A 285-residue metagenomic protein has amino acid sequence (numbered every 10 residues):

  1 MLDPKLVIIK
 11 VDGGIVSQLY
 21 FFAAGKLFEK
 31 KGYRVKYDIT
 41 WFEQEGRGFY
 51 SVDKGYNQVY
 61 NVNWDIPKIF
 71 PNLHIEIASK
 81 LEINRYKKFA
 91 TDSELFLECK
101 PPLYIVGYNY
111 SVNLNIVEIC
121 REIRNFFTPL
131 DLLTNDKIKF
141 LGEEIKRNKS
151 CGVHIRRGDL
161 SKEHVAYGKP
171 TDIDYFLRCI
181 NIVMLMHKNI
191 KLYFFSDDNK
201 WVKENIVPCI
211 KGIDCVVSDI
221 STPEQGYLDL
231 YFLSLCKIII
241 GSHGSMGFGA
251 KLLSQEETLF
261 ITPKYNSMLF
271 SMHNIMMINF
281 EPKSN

Functional and structural regions predicted by a protein language model:
L2-I8: Extreme N-terminal starter segment of soluble prokaryotic enzymes
K5, G46-H187, N285: Secretory-pathway luminal glycosyltransferase catalytic domains
I8, K36, G152, K191-Y193: A structural signal for isolated positions on well-ordered beta-strands in alpha/beta enzyme cores
V11-Y20: A short, glycine/small-residue-rich beta-strand->loop->alpha-helix junction that serves as a flexible
I15, L185-I278: Donor-binding and catalytic core of enzymes assembling or modifying cell-surface/extracellular glycoconjugates
Y20, G46-Y50, H164, V202-I206 (+1 more regions): A short acidic (Asp/Glu
Y20-F28: Short amphipathic alpha-helix
R34-E45: A short beta-strand-loop structural module common to alpha/beta enzyme folds
